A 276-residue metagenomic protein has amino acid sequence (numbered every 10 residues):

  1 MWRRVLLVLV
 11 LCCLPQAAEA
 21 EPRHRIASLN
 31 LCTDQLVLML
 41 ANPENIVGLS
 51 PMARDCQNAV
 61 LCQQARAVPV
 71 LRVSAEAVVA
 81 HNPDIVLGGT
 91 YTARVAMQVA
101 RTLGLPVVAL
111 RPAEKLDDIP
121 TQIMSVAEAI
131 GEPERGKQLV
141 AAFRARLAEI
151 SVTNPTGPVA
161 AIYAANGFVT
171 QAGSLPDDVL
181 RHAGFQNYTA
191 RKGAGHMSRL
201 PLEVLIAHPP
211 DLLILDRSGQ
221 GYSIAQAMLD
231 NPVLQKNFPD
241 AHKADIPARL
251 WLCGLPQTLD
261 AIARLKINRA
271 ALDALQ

Functional and structural regions predicted by a protein language model:
R4-L14: Bacterial N-terminal signal peptides
L14-A20: Sec/Tat signal peptide C-region and signal peptidase I cleavage site
E21-R25, I85, V95-F168, T189-R191 (+3 more regions): Extracytoplasmic substrate-binding proteins
R25-Y91, V95, Y188: A short, structured surface patch at a secondary-structure boundary
D34-M39, R54-A59, G88, F168-A172 (+3 more regions): Short, solvent-exposed loop/turn elements at domain surfaces
S50, L175-M197, R217, H242-D245: His/Asp/Glu-enriched short active-site or ligand-binding loop at hydrolase and phosphoryl-transfer sites
A75-P83, R199-P209: Short helices/loops that flank or line small-molecule/ion binding pockets
T92-T102, L212-D230: A ligand-binding cleft/hinge motif common to bilobed small-molecule-binding domains
